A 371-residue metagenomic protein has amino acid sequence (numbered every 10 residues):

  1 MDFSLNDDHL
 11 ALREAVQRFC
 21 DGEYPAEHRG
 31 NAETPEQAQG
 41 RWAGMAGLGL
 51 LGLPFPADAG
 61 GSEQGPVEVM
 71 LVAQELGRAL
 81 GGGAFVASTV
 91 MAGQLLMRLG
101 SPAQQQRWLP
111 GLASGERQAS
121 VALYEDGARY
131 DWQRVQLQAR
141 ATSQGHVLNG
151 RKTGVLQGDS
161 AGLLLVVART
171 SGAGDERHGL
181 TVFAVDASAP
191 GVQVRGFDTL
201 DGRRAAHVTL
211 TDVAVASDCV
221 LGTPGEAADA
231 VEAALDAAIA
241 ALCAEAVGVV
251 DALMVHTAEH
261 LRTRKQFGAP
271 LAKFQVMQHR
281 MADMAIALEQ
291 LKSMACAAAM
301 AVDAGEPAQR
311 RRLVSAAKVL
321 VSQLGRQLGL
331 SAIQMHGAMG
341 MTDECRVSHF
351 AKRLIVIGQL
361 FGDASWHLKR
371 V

Functional and structural regions predicted by a protein language model:
M1-G83, L99-Q104, G111, G115-E116 (+2 more regions): Alpha-helical interface subdomain recognition
E63-V72, D131-V135, V185, A214-V215 (+1 more regions): Structural signature of FAD isoalloxazine-binding scaffolds in flavoprotein oxidoreductases
M91-G100: Helix-loop "lid/cap" segments that line or gate small-molecule binding pockets
G115-D126: A short, Trp-centered hydrophobic/proline-enriched beta-strand micro-motif
S120, Q136-Q138, L163-V167, S171 (+3 more regions): Conserved hydrophobic/aromatic beta-strand scaffold that supports enzyme active sites
A122, N149-Q193: A short core secondary-structure module
D131-N149: Cytochrome P450 C-terminal beta-domain/meander region
R134-Q136, G154-V155, D186-V220: Flexible, small-/acidic-enriched active-site or ligand-binding loops
